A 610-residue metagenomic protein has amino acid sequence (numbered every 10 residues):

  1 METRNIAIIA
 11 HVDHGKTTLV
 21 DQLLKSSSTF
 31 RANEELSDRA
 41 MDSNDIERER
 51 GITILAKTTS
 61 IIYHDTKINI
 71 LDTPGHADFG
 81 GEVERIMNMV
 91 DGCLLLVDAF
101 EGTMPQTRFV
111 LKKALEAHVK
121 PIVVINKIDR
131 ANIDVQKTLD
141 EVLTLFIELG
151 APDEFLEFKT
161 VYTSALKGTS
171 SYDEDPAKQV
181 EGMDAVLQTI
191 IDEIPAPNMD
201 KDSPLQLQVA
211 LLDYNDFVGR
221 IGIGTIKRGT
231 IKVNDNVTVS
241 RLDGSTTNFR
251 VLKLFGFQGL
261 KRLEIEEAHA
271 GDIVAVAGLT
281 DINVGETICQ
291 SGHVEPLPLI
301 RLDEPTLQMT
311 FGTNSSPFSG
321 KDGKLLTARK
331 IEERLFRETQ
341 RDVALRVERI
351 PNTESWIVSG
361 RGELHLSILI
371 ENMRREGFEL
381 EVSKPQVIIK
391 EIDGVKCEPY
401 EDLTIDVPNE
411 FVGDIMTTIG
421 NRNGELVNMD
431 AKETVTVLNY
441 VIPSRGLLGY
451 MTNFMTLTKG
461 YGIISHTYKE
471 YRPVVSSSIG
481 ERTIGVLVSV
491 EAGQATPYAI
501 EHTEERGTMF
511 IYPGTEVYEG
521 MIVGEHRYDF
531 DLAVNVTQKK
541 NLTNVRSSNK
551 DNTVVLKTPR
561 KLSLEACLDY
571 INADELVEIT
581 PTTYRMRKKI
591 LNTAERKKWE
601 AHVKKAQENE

Functional and structural regions predicted by a protein language model:
M1-E101, K137, E141, L212-N215: P-loop NTPase switch module centered on the Walker A-proximal segment
T3-T18, A77, F100-K112, H118-K120 (+15 more regions): Conserved structured catalytic cores and adjacent interaction surfaces of nucleotide-binding/hydrolyzing enzymes
D13, L19, G51, I70-D72 (+17 more regions): Residue-level signature of catalytic and energy-coupling elements of molecular machines, predominantly ATP/GTP-dependent
E35-R39, L149-V161, P197-Q208, D243-F257 (+8 more regions): Interdomain boundary/hinge elements
K120, A131-I191: Canonical P-loop GTPase G-domain recognition
Q206-M309, S319-K321, I484, G493-T543 (+2 more regions): Conserved nucleotide-binding/hydrolysis modules and their immediate coupling elements across P-loop/ASCE NTPase motors
F257, R262-I265, C397, I442 (+3 more regions): Long insertion/accessory domains within large nucleic-acid-processing enzymes
S316-Q340, T553, K557: A short, contiguous, amphipathic alpha-helix enriched in charged residues
